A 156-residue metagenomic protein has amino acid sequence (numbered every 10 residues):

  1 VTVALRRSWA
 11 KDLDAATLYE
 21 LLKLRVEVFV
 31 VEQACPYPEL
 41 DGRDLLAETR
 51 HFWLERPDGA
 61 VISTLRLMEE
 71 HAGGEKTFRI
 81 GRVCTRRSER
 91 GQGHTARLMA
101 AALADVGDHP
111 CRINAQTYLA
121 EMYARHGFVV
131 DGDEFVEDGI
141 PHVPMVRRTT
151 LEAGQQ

Functional and structural regions predicted by a protein language model:
V1-D44, H51-A60: Short amphipathic alpha-helix that is part of the acyltransferase structural core
T49-H51, I140-P144: Short hydrophobic/aromatic beta-strand or adjacent loop that forms the aromatic wall/cage of a ligand/substrate-binding
W53, A60-E70, K76-C84: Conserved beta-strand in the GNAT
E70-I80, R90, C111, D138-P141: A conserved beta-turn-beta hairpin within the catalytic core of GNAT-like acetyltransferases that forms part
T85, G91-A104: Conserved acetyl-CoA-binding loop-helix of GNAT-fold acetyltransferases
A104-T117: Conserved GNAT acetyl-CoA-binding A-motif
T117-P141: Conserved active-site alpha-helix within GNAT-family acetyltransferase domains
